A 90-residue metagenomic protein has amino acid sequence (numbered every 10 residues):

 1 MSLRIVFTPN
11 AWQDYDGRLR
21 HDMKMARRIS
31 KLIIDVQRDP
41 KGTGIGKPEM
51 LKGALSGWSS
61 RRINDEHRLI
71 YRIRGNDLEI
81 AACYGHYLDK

Functional and structural regions predicted by a protein language model:
S2-R4, W12-R27, K31, I45 (+3 more regions): Enriched for short, Lys/Arg-rich terminal
T8: Residue-level signal for threonine
R38-P40: Blade/loop signatures of beta-propeller domains
